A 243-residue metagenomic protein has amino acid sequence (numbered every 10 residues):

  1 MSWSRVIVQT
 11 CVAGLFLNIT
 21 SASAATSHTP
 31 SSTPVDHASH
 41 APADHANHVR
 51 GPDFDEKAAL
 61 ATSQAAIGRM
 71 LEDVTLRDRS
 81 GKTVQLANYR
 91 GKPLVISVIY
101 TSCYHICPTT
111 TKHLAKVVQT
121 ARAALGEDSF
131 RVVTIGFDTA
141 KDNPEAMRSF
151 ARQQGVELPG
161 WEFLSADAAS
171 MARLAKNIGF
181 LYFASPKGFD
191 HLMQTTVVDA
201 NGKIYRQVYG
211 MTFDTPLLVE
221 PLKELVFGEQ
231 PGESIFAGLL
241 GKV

Functional and structural regions predicted by a protein language model:
M1-S4: N-terminal secretory signal peptides that target proteins for export/translocation
V8-S21: Bacterial N-terminal signal peptides
A22-S27, A43: Boundary at the C-terminal end of the N-terminal hydrophobic targeting segment
D44, V49-A87, K112-H113, Q119: N-terminal "domain-start" segment that seeds a small globular fold
G68-L71, Y89-P93, E127-V132, L158 (+1 more regions): Extracytoplasmic
L86-T110, L114: Short active-site neighborhood of thiol/selenol oxidoreductases, capturing the structured segment around
T111-M171: Structural microenvironment flanking redox-active thiols in thiol-disulfide oxidoreductases
G188-V243: Thiol-/selenol-based redox modules, centered on thioredoxin-like and closely related oxidoreductase domains
